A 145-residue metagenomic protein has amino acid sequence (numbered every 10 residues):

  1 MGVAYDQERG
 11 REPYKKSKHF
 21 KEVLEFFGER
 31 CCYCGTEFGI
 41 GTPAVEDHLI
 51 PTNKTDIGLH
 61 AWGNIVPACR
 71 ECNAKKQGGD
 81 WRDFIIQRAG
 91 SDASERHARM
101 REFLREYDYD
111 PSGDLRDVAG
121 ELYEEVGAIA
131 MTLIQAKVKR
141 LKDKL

Functional and structural regions predicted by a protein language model:
M1-Y33, A98-G113: Short, charged surface segments at domain edges that flank catalytic/cofactor-binding sites
D6, K16, P51, A61 (+1 more regions): Alpha-helix initiation/capping motif
R11, I40-T42, L59, D114 (+2 more regions): Intrinsically disordered, low-complexity regions
P13, Y33-P67, K76-D92: Histidine-centered nuclease catalytic patch
F20, K54, N73: Generic anion/oxyanion-binding catalytic loop in active/binding sites
R70: Phosphate-backbone recognition surface of nucleic-acid-processing proteins
A74-L145: A detector for short metal-coordination/catalytic motifs
